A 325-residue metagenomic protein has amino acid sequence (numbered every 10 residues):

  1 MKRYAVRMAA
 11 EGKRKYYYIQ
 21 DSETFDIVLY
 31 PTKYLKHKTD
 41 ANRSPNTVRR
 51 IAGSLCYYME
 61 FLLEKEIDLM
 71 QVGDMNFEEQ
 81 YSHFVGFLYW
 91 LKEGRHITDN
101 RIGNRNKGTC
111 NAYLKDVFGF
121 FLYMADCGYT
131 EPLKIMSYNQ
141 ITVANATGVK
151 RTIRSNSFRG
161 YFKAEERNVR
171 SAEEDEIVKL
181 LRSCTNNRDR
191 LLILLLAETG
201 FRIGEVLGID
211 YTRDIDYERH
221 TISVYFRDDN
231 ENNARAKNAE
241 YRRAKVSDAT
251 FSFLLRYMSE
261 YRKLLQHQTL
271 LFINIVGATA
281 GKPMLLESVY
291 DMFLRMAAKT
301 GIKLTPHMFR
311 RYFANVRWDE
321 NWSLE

Functional and structural regions predicted by a protein language model:
M1-A52, C56-M59: Basic/aromatic DNA-contact patch characteristic of tyrosine site-specific recombinases
Y30-N46, L55-T147, K179: N-terminal core-binding DNA-recognition domain of tyrosine recombinases/integrases
D126-T130, L196-H220: Short, charged phosphate-coordinating catalytic segments
T130-E174, G277-A280: Flexible interdomain linker/hinge and immediately adjacent N-terminus of the catalytic tyrosine-recombinase domain
R170-I203: Basic, Lys/Arg- and aromatic-enriched nucleic-acid-binding interface segment
G208-S252: Conserved tyrosine-mediated DNA breakage-rejoining catalytic core shared by Y-recombinases
S247-I302: Active-site/catalytic core of tyrosine-dependent DNA strand-transfer enzymes
R310-E325: C-terminal catalytic core of tyrosine-transesterase DNA break-rejoin enzymes
